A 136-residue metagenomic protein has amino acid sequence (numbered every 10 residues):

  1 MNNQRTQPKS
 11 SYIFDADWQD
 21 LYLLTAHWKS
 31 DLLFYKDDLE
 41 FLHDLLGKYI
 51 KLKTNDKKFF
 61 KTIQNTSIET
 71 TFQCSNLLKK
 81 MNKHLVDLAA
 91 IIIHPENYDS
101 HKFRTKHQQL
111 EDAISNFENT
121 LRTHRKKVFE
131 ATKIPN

Functional and structural regions predicted by a protein language model:
N2-N136: Charge-rich amphipathic alpha-helical interaction elements
